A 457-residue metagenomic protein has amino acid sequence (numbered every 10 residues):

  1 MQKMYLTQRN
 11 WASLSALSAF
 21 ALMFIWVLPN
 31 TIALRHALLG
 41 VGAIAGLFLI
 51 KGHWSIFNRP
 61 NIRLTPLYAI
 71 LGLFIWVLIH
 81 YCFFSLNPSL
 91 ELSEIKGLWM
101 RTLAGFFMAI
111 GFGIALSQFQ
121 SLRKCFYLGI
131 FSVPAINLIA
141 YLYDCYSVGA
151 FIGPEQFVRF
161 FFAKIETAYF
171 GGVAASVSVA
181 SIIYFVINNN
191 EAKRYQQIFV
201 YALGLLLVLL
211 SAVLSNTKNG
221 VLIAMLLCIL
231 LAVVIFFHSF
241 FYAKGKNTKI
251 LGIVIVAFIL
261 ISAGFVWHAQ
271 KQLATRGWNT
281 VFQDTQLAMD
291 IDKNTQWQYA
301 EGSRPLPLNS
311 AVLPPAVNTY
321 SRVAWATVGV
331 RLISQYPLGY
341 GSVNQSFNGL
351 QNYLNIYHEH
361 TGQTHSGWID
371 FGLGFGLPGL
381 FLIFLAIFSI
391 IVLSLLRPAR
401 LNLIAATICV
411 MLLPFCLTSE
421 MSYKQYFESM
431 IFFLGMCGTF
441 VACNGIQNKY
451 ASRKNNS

Functional and structural regions predicted by a protein language model:
M1-S55, I75-N87: N-terminal signal-anchor transmembrane segment
K3-A12, L49-Y68, K124, Y184-A202 (+2 more regions): Membrane-interface helix-loop-helix junctions at transmembrane boundaries of multi-pass membrane enzymes, predominantly
L14-L22, Q197-L205, G362-S366, G374 (+4 more regions): Loop-to-helix entry and N-terminal half of a specific, functionally important transmembrane alpha helix in multi-pass
A43-I44, A224, C228-I229, A386 (+2 more regions): Transmembrane alpha-helices of multi-pass inner-membrane enzymes
P66-L78, S89-I114, K124-L128, P134 (+2 more regions): Aromatic-anchored transmembrane helix interface
S121-I152, K164-Y242, G264-F265: Alpha-helical transmembrane segments of multi-pass inner-membrane proteins
L214, I235-L313, V330-R331: A membrane-periplasm/extracellular boundary helix in multi-pass inner-membrane enzymes that assemble envelope glycans
L308-F375: Long extracytoplasmic/lumenal interhelical loops at the membrane interface of multi-pass membrane proteins
